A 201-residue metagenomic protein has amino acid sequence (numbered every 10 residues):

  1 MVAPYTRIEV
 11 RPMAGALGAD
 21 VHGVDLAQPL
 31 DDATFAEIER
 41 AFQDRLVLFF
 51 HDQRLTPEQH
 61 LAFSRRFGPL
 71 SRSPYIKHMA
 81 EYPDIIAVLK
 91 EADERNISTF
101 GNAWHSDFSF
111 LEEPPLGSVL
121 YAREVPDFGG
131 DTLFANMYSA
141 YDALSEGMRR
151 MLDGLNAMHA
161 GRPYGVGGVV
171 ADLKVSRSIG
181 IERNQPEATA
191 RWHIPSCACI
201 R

Functional and structural regions predicted by a protein language model:
V2-R201: Fe(II)/2-oxoglutarate oxygenase catalytic core
